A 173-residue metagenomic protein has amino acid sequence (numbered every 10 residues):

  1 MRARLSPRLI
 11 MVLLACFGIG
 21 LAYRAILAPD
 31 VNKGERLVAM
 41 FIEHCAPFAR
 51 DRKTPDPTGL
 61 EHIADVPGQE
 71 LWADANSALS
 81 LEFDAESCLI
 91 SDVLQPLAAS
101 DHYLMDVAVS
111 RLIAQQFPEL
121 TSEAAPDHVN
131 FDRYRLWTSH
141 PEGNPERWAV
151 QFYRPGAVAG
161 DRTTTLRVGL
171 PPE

Functional and structural regions predicted by a protein language model:
M1-L5: Short, Lys/Arg-rich N-terminal segment immediately upstream of the first membrane anchor
R8-A25: Hydrophobic membrane-insertion alpha-helices, especially the h-region of bacterial N-terminal signal peptides
R24-A75: N-terminal export/targeting and maturation segments
H44-C45, E86-S91, P172: Functionally engaged cysteine thiol sites
A75-S139: Long, charged/polar, surface-exposed segments that mediate recognition or autoinhibition
R135-E173: Glycine-rich, aromatic-bearing surface loops/beta-hairpins
